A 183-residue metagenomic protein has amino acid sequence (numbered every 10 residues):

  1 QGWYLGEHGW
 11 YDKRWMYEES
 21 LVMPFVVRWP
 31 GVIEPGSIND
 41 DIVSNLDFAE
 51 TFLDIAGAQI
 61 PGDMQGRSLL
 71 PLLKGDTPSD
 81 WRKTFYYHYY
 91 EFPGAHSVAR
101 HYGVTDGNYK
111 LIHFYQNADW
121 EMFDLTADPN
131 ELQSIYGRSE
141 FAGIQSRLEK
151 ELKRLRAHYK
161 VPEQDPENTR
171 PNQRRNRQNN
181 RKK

Functional and structural regions predicted by a protein language model:
Q1-E7, L46-A49, D54-L125, N130 (+4 more regions): C-terminal cap/loop subdomain of S1 sulfatases and analogous C-terminal strand-loop tails that border
Q1-S37, S44, R181-K182: Histidine-centered active-site microenvironments of extracellular/periplasmic hydrolases and transferases
Y4, M16, F25, I38 (+3 more regions): Conserved beta-strand positions that form and line the central face of beta-propeller blades
D12, V32-V43, I55-P61, L132-F141: Active-site rim elements
L148-L152: Short amphipathic alpha-helical coiled-coil/interface segments
